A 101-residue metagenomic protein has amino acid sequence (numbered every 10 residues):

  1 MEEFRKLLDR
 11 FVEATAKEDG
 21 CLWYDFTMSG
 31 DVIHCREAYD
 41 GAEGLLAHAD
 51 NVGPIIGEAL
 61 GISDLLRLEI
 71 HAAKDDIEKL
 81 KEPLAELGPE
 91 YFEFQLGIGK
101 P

Functional and structural regions predicted by a protein language model:
M1-K6, A72-A73: Short, surface-exposed ligand-recognition loops at beta-strand->loop->(often short) alpha-helix junctions that present
R5-L8, A49: Amphipathic, non-transmembrane alpha-helical scaffold segments
A16-L22, A38-Y91: An amphipathic, aromatic/His-enriched active-site/gating alpha helix that lines ligand/cofactor pockets
Y24-M28: Short beta-strand
D76-E78, L96-P101: A short acidic, often aromatic-flanked loop/helix-cap motif at beta-alpha or helix-coil junctions that lines enzyme
